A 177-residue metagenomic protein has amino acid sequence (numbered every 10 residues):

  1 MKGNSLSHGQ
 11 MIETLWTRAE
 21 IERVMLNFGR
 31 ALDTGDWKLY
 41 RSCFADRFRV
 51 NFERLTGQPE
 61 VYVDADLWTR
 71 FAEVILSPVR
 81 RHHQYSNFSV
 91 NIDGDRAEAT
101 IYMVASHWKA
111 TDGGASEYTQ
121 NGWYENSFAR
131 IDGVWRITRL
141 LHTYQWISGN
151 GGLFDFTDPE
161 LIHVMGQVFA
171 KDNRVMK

Functional and structural regions predicted by a protein language model:
M1-D46: Short, low-complexity N-terminal intrinsically disordered segments enriched in polar/charged residues
K2-G9, S77-N87, N91-K177: A beta-strand edge to alpha-helix "cap/lid" segment located at domain peripheries
H8, E20-I21, F52, R70 (+1 more regions): General secondary-structure edge motif
M11, L15, Q58, Y62 (+1 more regions): Charge-dense, low-complexity intrinsically disordered segments
A19-I21, L32, V63, G94 (+2 more regions): Intrinsic disorder/low-complexity signal
I21, D33, W37, V61-D64 (+4 more regions): Short linear sequence motifs
N27, L39, C43, R47 (+5 more regions): Intrinsic disorder/low-structure terminal segments
W37-A105: A solvent-exposed, acidic/Ser-Thr-rich amphipathic alpha-helical stretch
